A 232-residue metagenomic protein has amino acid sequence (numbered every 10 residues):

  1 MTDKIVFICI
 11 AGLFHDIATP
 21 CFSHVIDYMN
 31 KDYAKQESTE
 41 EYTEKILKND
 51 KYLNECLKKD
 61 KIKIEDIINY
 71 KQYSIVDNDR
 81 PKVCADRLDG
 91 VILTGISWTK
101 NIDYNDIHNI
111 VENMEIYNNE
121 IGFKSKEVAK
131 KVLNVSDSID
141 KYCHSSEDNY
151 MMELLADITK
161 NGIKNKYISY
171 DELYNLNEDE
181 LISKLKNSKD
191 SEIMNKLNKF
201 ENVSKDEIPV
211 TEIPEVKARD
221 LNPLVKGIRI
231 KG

Functional and structural regions predicted by a protein language model:
T2-V6, C21, V25, N30-G232: Histidine-centered, transition-metal-coordinating active-site segments
I8-L13: Short alpha-helical catalytic segment bearing the HExxH-like zincin motif of zinc-dependent metalloproteases
F14, A18-T19: Short active-site segment of divalent metal-dependent hydrolases/proteases that encodes the spacing between
